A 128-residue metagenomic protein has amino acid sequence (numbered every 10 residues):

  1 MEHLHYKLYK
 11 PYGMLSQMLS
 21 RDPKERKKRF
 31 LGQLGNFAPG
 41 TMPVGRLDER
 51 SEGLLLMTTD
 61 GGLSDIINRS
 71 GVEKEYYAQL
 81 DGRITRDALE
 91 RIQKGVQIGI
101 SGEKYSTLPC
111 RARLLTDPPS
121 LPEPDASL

Functional and structural regions predicted by a protein language model:
M1-L128: RNA pseudouridine synthases
